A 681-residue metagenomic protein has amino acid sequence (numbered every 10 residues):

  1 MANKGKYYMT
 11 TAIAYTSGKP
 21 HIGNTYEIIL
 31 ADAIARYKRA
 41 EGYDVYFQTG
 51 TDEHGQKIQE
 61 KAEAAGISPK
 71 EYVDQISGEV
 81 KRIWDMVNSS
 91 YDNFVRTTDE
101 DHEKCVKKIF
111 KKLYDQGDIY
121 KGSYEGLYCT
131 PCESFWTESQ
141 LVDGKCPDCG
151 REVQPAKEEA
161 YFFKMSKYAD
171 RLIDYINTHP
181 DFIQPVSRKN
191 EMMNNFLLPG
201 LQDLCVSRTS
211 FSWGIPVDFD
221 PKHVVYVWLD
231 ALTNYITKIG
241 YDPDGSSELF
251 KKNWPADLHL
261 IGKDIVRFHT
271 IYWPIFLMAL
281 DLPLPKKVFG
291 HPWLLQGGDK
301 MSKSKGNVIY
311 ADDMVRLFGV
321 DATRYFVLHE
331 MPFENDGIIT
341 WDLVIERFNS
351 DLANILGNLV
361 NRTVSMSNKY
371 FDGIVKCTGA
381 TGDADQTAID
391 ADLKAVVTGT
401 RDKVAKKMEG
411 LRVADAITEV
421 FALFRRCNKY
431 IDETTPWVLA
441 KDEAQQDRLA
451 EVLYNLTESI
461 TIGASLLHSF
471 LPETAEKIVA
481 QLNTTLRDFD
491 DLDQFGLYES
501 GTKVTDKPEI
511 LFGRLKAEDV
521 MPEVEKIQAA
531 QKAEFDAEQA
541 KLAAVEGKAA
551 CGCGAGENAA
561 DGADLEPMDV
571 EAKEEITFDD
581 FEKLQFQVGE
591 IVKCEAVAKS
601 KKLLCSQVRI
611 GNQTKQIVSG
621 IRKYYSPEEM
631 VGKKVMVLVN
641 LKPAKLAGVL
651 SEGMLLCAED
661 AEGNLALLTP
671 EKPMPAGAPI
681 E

Functional and structural regions predicted by a protein language model:
M1-N3, R36-D44, A64-A65, P69 (+8 more regions): Secondary-structure transition/capping motifs at alpha-helix termini and the adjoining loop/turn into the next element
A2-I76, V95-F110, D115, C132 (+5 more regions): N-terminal catalytic cores of NTP/NDP-binding nucleotidyl/phosphoryl-transfer enzymes
A2-T49, D101-C105, C149, P155-K369 (+1 more regions): Structured secondary-structure scaffolds
S77-S90: A glycine-rich helix N-cap at a beta->alpha junction
Q116-A169, I173: Cys/His-rich short segments
K121, E330, D342-A380, V396-V504 (+1 more regions): Helix-rich, typically C-terminal accessory recognition domains appended to large enzymatic cores
A475-D580: Intrinsic disorder at enzyme termini
V545-E681: Phosphate-backbone binding interfaces of nucleic-acid-interacting proteins
